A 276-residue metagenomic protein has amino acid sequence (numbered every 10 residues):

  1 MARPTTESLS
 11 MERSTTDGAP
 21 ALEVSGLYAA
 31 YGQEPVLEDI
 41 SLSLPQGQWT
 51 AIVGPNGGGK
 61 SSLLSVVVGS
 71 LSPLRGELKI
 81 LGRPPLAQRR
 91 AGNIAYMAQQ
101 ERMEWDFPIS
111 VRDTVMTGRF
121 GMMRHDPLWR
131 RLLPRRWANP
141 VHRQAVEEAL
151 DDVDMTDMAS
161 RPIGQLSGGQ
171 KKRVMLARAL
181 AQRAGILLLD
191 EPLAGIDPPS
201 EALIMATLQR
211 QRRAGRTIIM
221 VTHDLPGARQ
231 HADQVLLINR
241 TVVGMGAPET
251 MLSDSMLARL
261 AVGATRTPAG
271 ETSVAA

Functional and structural regions predicted by a protein language model:
V68: Helix-to-loop junction immediately C-terminal to a conserved catalytic motif
G76-G92: Conserved ABC transporter NBD signature motif
W129-M158: Conserved ABC ATPase "signature" region
P162-L166: Conserved ABC ATPase signature
L187-E191: Catalytic Walker B motif of ABC-type/P-loop ATPase nucleotide-binding domains
T222-H223: H-loop/switch region of ABC-family ATPase nucleotide-binding domains
T241-A264: Conserved beta-strand-loop-alpha-helix hinge in the C-terminal portion of ABC ATPase nucleotide-binding domains
